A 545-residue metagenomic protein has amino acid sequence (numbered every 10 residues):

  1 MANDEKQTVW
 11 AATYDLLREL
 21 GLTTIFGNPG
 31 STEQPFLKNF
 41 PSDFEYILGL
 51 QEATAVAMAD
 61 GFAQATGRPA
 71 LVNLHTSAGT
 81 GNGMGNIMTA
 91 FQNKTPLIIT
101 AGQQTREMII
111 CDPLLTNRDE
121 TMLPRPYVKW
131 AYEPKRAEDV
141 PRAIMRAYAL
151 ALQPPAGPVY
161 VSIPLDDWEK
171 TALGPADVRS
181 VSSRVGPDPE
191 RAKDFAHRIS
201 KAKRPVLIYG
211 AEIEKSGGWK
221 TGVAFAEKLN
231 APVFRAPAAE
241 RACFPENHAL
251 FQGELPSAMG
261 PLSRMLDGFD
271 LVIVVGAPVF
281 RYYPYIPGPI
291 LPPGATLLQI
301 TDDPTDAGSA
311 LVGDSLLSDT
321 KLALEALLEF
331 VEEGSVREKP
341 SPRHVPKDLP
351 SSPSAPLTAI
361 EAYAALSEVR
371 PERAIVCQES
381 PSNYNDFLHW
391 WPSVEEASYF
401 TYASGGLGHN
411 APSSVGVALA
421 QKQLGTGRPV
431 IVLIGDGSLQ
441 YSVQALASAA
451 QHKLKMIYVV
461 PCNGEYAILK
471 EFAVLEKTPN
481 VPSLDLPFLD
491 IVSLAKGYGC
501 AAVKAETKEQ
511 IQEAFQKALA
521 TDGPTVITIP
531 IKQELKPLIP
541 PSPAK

Functional and structural regions predicted by a protein language model:
A2-G334, E372, G427, S448 (+2 more regions): N-terminal alpha/beta PP-like core and its mobile active-site loop of ThDP/TPP-dependent enzymes
A2-K6, E138, A176, K193 (+4 more regions): Phosphate/pyrophosphate-binding active-site segments
W10-T23, N28-S31, F36-K38, P342-G425: Active-site diphosphate/adenylate-binding microenvironment
P29-G30, A101, L165, P237 (+4 more regions): Short, small-residue-rich loop/turn micro-motifs
N39, S216-G222, H248, P353 (+4 more regions): Short glycine/threonine-rich loop-to-helix capping motif typified by GTGT followed within a few residues by an Asp-Pro
E52, D166, T301, E379 (+3 more regions): Acidic active-site catalytic centers that drive phospho-/nucleotidyl reactions and related ester hydrolyses
T100, M108-T116, S257, S263 (+4 more regions): Thiamine diphosphate
